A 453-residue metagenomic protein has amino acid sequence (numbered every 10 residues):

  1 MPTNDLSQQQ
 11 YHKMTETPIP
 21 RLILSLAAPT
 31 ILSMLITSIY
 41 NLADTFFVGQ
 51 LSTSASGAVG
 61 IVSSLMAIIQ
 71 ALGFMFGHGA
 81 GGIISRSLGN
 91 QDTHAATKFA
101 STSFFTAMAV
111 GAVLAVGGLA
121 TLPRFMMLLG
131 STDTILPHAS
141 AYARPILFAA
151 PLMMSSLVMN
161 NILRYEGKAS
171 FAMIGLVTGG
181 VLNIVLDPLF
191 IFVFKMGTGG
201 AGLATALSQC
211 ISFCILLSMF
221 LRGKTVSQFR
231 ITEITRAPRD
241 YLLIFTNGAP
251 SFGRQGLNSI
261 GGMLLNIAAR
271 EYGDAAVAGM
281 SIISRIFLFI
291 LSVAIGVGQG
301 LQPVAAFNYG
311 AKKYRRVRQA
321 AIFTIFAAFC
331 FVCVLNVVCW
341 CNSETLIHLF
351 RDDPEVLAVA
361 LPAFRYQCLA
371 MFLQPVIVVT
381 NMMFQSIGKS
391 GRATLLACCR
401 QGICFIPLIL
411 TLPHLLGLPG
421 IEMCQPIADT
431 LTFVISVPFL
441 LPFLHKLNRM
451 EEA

Functional and structural regions predicted by a protein language model:
M1-A27, I84-P151, V193-A249, A305-A370 (+1 more regions): Short alpha-helical transmembrane segments in multi-pass integral membrane proteins
M14-F46, Q50-L51, A67-G79, I83 (+6 more regions): N-terminal transmembrane alpha-helices
S25-D44, P145, G179, S208-S212 (+4 more regions): Transmembrane helical elements of multi-pass membrane transporters/channels
L35, I39-G57, M126-D133, L189-M196 (+5 more regions): Helix-terminus/linker motif at the lipid-water interface of multi-pass membrane proteins
F47-A67, T134-H138, T198-A201, D240-N247 (+4 more regions): Interfacial/gating helices of multi-pass transporter permease domains
S56-V116, M153-A172, G279-S343, Q374-L396: Small-residue-rich hydrophobic transmembrane alpha-helices
I68-A71, N183-P188, F213-L217, F289-S292 (+3 more regions): Hydrophobic transmembrane alpha-helices of multi-pass small-molecule transporters
G77, I146-R164, A172-G180, A201-C214 (+4 more regions): Short runs within selected transmembrane alpha-helices of multi-pass transporters and secretion channels
